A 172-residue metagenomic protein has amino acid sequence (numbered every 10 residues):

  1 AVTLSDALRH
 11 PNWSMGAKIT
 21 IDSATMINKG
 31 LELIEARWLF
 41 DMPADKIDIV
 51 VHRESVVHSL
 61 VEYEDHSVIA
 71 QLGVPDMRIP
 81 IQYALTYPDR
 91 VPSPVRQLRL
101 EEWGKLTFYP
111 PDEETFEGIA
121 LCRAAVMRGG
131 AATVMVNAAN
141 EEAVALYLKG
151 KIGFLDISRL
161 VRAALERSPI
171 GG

Functional and structural regions predicted by a protein language model:
A1-G172: Catalytic, metal-anchored helix/loop core of enzyme active sites in primary metabolism
